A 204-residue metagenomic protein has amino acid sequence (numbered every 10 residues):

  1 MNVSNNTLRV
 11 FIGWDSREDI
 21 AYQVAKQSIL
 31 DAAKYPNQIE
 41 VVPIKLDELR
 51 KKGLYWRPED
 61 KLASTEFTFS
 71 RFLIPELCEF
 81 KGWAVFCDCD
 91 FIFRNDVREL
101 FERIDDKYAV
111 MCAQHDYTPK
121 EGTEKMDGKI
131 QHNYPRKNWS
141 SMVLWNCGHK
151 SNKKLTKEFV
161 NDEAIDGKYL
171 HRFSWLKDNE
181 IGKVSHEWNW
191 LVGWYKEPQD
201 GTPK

Functional and structural regions predicted by a protein language model:
M1-S70, L77-F80: N-terminal anchoring/stem segment of glycosyltransferases
D15-E18, L46-L49, F91-I92, D116-P119 (+2 more regions): Short, solvent-exposed loop/turn segments at secondary-structure junctions
I39-D47, C112-H115, L170-R172: A generic structural motif
R50, K137-K204: Catalytic core and acceptor-binding pocket of nucleotide-sugar-dependent glycosyltransferases
K61, F72, G128-H132: Catalytic micro-motifs at enzyme active sites that drive phosphoryl/nucleotidyl and oxygen chemistry
E66-T68, Y134-K137: A short catalytic or substrate-binding loop motif that flags glycine-/basic-rich loops and adjacent residues that bind
S70-P119: GT-A fold catalytic core of metal-dependent nucleotide-sugar glycosyltransferases, centered on the diacidic
V110-Y134, L144: Short beta-strand-to-loop element that shapes/binds the nucleotide-sugar donor at the catalytic cleft/hinge
